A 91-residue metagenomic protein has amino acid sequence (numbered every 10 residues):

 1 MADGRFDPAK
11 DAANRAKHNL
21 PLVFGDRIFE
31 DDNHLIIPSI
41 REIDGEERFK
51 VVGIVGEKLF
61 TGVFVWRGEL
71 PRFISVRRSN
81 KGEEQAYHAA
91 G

Functional and structural regions predicted by a protein language model:
M1-G91: Ribonuclease/tRNase effector modules and their secretory precursors
